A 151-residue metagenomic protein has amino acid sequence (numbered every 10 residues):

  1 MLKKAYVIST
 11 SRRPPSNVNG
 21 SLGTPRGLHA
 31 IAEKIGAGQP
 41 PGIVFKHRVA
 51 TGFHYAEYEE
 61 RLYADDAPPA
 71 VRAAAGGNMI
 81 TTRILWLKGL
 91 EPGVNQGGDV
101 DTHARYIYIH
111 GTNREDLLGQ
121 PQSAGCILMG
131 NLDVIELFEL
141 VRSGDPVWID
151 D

Functional and structural regions predicted by a protein language model:
M1-L2: Primarily extracytoplasmic ectodomains and periplasmic/lumenal surface modules that are beta-strand-rich
A5-R26, D66-V71: N-terminal post-signal-peptidase region of extra-cytosolic proteins
A5-V7, L28, Y106, P146: Well-ordered beta-strand positions in beta-sheet-rich domains
G20, G42-D151: Exported/periplasmic cell-wall-interacting domains
G36-G38: Acidic glycine-/aspartate-rich tracts in secreted/extracellular proteins
